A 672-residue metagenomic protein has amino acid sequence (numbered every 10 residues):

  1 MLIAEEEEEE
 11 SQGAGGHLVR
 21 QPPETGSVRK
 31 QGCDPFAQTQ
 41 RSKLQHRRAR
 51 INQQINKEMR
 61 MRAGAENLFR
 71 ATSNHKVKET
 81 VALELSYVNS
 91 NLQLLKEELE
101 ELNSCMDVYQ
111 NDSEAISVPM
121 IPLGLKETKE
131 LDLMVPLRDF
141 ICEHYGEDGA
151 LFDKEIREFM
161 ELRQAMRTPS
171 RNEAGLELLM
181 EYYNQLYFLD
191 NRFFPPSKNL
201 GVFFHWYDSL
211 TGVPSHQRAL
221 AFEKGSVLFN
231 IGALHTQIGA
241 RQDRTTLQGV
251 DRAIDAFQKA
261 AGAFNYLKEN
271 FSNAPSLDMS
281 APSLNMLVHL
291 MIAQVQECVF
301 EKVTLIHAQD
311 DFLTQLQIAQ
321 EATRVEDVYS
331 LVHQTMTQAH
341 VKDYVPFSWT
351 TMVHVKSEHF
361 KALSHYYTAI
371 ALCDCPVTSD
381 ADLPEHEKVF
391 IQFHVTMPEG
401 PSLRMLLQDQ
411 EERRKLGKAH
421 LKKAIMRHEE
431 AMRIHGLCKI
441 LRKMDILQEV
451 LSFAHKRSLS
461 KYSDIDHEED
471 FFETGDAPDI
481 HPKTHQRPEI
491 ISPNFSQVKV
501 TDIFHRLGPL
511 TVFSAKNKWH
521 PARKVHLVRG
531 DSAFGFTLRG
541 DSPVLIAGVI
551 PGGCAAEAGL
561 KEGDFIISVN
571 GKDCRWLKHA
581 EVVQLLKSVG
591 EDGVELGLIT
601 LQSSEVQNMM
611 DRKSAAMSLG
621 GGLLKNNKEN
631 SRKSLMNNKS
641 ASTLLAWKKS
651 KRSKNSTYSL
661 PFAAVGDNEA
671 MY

Functional and structural regions predicted by a protein language model:
L2-P22, A49-N52, K57, M61-F203: Extreme N-terminal leader/anchor segments
G32-I55, Q217-L220, T351-H359: Short, charge/polar-rich alpha-helical segments
Y87-D107, L267, V328-H333, A369 (+1 more regions): Amphipathic alpha-helical coiled-coil segments
L133-M279: Alpha-solenoid helical-repeat scaffolds
F472-D531: Interdomain regulatory linker/hinge segments that flank or connect interaction modules in polarity/junction/synaptic
S514-E557, S640, T657-Y658, A664-Y672: PDZ domains - specifically the beta-sandwich core and the conserved carboxylate-binding loop
S514-F534, A580-N630, L635: PDZ-domain C-terminal substructure recognizer with occasional recognition of PDZ-binding tails
A555-R575: Conserved PDZ fold ligand-binding element
